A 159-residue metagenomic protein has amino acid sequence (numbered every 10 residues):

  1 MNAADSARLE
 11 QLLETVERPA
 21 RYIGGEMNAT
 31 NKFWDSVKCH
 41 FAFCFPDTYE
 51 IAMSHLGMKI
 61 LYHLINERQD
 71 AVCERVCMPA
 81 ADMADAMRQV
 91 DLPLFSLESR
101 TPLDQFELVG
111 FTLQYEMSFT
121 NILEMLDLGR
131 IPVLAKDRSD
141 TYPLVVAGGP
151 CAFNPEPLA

Functional and structural regions predicted by a protein language model:
M1-R18, R68: Helix-enriched interaction subdomains in cytosolic or periplasmic regions, typified by TIR/SEFIR signaling/NADase cores
R18-E26, C39-C44, E67, R75: SAM-dependent nucleic-acid methyltransferase catalytic core
E26-S36, S99-T101: Short boundary motifs at domain starts and secondary-structure transition points
M27-K32, G57-E67: Histidine-anchored nucleotide/phosphate-binding helix
W34-F41, D104-Q105, T141: A short, charged/proline- and glycine-enriched loop that marks the coil->beta-strand transition at the N-terminal
F41, F45-P46, A52-H63, A71-V72 (+3 more regions): Low-complexity, highly charged intrinsically disordered N-terminal segments that act as targeting/localization
T48-I51, E116-S118: Short acidic, S/G/P-rich loop/turn micro-motifs used as interaction or catalytic elements
M78-A159: Glycine-rich beta-alpha loop elements in corrinoid/cobalamin-binding modules across cobalamin-dependent enzymes
